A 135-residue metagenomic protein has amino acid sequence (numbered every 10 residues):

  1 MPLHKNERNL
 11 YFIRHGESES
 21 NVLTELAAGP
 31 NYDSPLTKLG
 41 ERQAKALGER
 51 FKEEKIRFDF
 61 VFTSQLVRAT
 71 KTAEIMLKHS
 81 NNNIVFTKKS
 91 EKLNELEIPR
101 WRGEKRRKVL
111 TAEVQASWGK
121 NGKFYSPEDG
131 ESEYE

Functional and structural regions predicted by a protein language model:
P2, N6-R8, I13-N82, D129 (+1 more regions): Active-site-proximal alpha-helix that buttresses catalytic centers in soluble enzyme cores
S20-L23, S34-P35, H79-Y134: Phosphate-handling substructures
